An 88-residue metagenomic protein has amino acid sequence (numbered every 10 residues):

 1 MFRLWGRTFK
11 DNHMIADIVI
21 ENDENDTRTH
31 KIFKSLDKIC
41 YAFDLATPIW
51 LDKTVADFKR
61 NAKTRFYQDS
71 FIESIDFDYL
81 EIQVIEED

Functional and structural regions predicted by a protein language model:
M1-E21: Short, extreme N-terminal segment that most often corresponds to the first beta-strand
D11, D23-N25, I85-E87: Generic structural motif
M14-A42: Short, flexible N-terminal segments of the mature chain
S35-D88: Acidic, low-complexity intrinsically disordered segments
